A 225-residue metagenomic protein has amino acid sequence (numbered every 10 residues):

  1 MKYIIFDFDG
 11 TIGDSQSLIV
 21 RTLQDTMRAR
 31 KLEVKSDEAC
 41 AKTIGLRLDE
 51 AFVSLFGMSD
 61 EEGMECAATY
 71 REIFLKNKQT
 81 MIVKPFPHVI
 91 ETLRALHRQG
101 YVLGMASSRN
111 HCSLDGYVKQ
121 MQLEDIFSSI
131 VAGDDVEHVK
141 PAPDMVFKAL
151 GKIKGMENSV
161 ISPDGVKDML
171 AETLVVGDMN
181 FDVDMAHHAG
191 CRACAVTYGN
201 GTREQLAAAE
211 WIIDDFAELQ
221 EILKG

Functional and structural regions predicted by a protein language model:
M1-K2, H97, H111, G116-G225: Asp-based, Mg2+/Mn2+-dependent phosphohydrolase catalytic module
M1-K42, F56: Active-site neighborhood of HAD-like aspartate-dependent phosphohydrolases
L18, R47-E50, K84, E91 (+4 more regions): Short alpha-helical
R21-D25, A51, T69, E91 (+3 more regions): Alpha-helical elements of Rossmann-like donor-binding domains used by nucleotide-donor carbohydrate transfer enzymes
L32, Y101, C191: Short phosphate-binding/catalytic loops that engage adenosine nucleotides
E33-A39, M58-A68, N158-A171: Short, surface-exposed acidic
G45-N77, P87-A95: A metal-dependent, Asp-based hydrolase signature
K76-M105, H111-V118, P143: Short, acidic loop-to-helix structural element flanking the phosphoryl-transfer center in phosphate-processing enzymes
